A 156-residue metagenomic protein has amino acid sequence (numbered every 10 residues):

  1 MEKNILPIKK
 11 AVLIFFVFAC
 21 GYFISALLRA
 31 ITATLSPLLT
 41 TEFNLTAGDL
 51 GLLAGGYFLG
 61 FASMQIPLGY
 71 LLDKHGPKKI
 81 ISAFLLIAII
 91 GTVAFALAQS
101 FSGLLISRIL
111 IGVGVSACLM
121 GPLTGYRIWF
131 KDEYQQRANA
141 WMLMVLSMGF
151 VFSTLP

Functional and structural regions predicted by a protein language model:
L13-L45: Extracytoplasmic
Y22, A54, F58, L85 (+2 more regions): Small-residue-rich transmembrane alpha-helices and their cytosolic helix-loop interfaces in multi-pass secondary
A26, A30, G112-M120, V151: Small-residue-rich segments within alpha-helical transmembrane domains of MFS-like 12-TM solute carriers
A30, F58-I66, F150-V151: Residue-level signature of mid-helix packing/kink "hotspots" within the transmembrane helices of 12-pass Major
L35-A62: Extracellular/periplasmic helix-loop-helix junction of adjacent transmembrane segments in MFS-like secondary
S63-Q99: Conserved MFS/SLC helix-loop-helix module at the cytosolic interface between two early adjacent transmembrane helices
G91, S102-L110: Paired small-residue
S107-V145: Cytoplasmic helix-loop-helix junction between adjacent transmembrane helices in 12-TM secondary transporters
